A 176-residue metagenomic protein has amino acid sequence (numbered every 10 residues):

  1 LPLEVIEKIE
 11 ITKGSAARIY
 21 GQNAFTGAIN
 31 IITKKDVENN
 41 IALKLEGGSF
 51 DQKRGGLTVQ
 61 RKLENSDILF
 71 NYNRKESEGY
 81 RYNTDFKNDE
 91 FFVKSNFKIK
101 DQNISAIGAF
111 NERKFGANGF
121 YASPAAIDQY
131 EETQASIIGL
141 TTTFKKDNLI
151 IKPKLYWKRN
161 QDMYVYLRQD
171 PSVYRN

Functional and structural regions predicted by a protein language model:
L1-I6, E10-I11, I19-L45, G55-Q60: N-terminal periplasmic accessory domains that precede and gate Gram-negative outer-membrane beta-barrel machines
S15-I19, S77-E78: Short beta-strands and strand-coil junctions in structured, solvent-facing domains, enriched
G27, I41, G47, K53-L57 (+4 more regions): Hydrophobic, lipid-facing positions within transmembrane beta-strands of outer-membrane proteins
T33, Q60-R61, F97-I99, T142-K146: Residue-level signature of outer-membrane beta-barrel architecture
V37-I41, K53, E64-I68, D89 (+3 more regions): Outer-envelope beta-barrel architecture signal
A42-E46, G56-T58, L69-N73, N96 (+2 more regions): Transmembrane beta-strands of outer-membrane beta-barrel proteins
S77-T84, N88, Q102-N176: Flexible loop and strand-edge segments within Gram-negative outer membrane beta-barrel domains
